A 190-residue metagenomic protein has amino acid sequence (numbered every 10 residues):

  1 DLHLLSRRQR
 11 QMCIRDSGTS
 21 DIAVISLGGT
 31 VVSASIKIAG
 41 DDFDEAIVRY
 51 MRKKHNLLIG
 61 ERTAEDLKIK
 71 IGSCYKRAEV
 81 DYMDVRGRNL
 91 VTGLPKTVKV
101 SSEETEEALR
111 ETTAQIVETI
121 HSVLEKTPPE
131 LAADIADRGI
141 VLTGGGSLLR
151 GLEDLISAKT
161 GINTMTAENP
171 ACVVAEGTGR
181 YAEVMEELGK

Functional and structural regions predicted by a protein language model:
D1-C13: Single conserved hydrophobic/aromatic residue that forms the stacking wall/gate of nucleotide- or nucleobase-binding
I14, I47, L67, I120 (+2 more regions): Residue-level signature of catalytic and energy-coupling elements of molecular machines, predominantly ATP/GTP-dependent
S20-I25: Short beta-strand scaffold segments in enzyme catalytic cores
L27-A114: Phosphate-binding glycine-rich/basic clefts of nucleotide- and phosphate-handling proteins, predominantly
G60, R180, V184-K190: Acidic, glycine/GT-rich loop-and beta-edge segments that sit at the periphery of enzyme/chaperone cores
A108-I135, Y181-M185: Phosphate/ATP-binding catalytic cores across multiple sugar-kinase/actin-like superfamilies, primarily ASKHA
A132-I156: Glycine-rich phosphate-binding loops at beta-strand->alpha-helix junctions
D154-G179, L188: Conserved phosphate-binding/catalytic loops in two-lobed NTP-binding clefts
